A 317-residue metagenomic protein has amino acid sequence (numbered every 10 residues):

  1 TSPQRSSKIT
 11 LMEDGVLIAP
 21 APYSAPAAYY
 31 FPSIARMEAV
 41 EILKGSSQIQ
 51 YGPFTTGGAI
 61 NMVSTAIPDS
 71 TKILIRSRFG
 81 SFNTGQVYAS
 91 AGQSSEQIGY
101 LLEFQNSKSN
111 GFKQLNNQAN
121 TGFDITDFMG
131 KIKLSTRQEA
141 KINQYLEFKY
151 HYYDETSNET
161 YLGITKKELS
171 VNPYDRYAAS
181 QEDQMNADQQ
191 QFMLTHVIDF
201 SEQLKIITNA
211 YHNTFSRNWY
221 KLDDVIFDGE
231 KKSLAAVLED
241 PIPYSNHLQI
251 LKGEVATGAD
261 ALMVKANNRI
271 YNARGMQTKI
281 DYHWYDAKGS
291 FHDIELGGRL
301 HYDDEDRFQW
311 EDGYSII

Functional and structural regions predicted by a protein language model:
I9, V16-K44: Short acidic/polar hinge/loop motifs at secondary-structure boundaries that mediate gating or recognition
V40-E41, I60-M62, L102: Non-catalytic regulatory/gating segments with a bias toward low-complexity or hydrophobic composition
I42-L43, T71-L74, G111-N116, N172-S180 (+2 more regions): Extracytoplasmic loops and strand-loop junctions of Gram-negative outer membrane beta-barrel proteins
G45, V63, R78-F82, Q105-S109 (+3 more regions): Outer-membrane beta-barrel pore domains and translocons
G52, G80-N83, N120-I125, R176 (+2 more regions): Short sequence motifs at beta-strands and strand-loop junctions characteristic of Gram-negative outer-membrane
F79-K108, N116-T160, A187, L194-T195 (+1 more regions): Transmembrane beta-barrel wall of Gram-negative outer-membrane proteins
K113-A119, N158-K167, W219-V225, R307-G313: Outer-membrane beta-barrel translocator domains and adjoining extracellular loop/strand segments of Gram-negative
E139-E147, A187-I317: Face-selective signature of the C-terminal outer-membrane beta-barrel domain
